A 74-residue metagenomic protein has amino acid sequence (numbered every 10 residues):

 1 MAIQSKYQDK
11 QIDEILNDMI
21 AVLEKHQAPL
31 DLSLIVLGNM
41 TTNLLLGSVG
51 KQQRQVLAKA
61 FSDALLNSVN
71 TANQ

Functional and structural regions predicted by a protein language model:
M1-Q74: Solvent-exposed interaction surfaces and binding hotspots enriched for charged
